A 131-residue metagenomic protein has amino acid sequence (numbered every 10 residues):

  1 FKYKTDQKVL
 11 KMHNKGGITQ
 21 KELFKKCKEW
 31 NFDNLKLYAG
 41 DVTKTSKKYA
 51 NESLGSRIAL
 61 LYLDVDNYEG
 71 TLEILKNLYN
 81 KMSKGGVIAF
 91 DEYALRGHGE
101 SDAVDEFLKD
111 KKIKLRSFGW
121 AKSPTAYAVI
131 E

Functional and structural regions predicted by a protein language model:
F1-E131: S-adenosylmethionine/decaboxylated-SAM
